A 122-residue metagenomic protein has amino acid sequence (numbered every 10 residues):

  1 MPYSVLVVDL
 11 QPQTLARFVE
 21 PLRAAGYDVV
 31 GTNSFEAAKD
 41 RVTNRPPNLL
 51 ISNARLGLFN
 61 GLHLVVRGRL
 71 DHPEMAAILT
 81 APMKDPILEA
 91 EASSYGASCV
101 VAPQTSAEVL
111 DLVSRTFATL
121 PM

Functional and structural regions predicted by a protein language model:
P12-V30: Two-component/phosphorelay signaling modules centered on CheY-like receiver
E20-L22, R41, E91: Alpha-helical interaction/dimerization surfaces of two-component signaling modules
G31-L49, N53: Acidic, metal-coordinating helix/loop segments flanking the phosphotransfer/catalytic sites of two-component signaling
T43-R45, R67-M75, Y95: Conserved phosphotransfer cores of two-component systems
L50, A77, C99-V101: Two-component signal transduction core modules
I51-R67: Conserved phosphotransfer microenvironments
H63, A81-A102: Alpha4 helix (beta4-alpha4-beta5 surface) of REC/receiver domains from two-component response regulators
I87, Q104-F117, P121: C-terminal output helix
